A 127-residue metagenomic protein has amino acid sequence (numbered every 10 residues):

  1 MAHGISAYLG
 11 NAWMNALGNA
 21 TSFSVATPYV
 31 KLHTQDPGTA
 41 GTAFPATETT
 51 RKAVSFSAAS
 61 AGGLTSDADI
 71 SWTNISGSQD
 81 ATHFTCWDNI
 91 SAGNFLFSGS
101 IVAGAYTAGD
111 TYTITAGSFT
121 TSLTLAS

Functional and structural regions predicted by a protein language model:
M1-F84, D88-S127: Small cysteine-rich, disulfide-bonded extracellular modules of the LU/uPAR three-finger superfamily and closely related
